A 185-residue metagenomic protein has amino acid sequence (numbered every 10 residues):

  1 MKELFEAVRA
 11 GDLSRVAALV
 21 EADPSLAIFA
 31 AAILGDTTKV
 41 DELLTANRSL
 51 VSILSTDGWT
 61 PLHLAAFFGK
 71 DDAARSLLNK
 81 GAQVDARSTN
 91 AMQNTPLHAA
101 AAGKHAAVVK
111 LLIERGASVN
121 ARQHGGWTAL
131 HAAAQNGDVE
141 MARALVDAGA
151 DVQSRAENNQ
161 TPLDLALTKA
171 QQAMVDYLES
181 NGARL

Functional and structural regions predicted by a protein language model:
M1-A46, S52, T56-W59, F67 (+3 more regions): Intrinsically disordered, low-complexity regulatory segments in ankyrin-centric signaling systems
E6-A10, A30-D36, L64-K70, A99-H105 (+2 more regions): Ankyrin repeat A-helix N-terminal signature
V8, Q153-L185: Leucine-rich solenoid repeat scaffolds
R15, K39, D72-A73, A107-V108 (+2 more regions): Conserved ankyrin/ankyrin-like repeat signature
V20-D23, L44-S49, R75-Q83, K110-S118 (+2 more regions): Ankyrin repeat domain, specifically the short helix-to-loop turn at the C-terminus of the second helix of each repeat
D23, T56-D57, A91-M92, H124-G125 (+1 more regions): Ankyrin repeat start-site detector
V51-S52, D85-R87, N120, Q153: Ankyrin-repeat junction/capping positions
